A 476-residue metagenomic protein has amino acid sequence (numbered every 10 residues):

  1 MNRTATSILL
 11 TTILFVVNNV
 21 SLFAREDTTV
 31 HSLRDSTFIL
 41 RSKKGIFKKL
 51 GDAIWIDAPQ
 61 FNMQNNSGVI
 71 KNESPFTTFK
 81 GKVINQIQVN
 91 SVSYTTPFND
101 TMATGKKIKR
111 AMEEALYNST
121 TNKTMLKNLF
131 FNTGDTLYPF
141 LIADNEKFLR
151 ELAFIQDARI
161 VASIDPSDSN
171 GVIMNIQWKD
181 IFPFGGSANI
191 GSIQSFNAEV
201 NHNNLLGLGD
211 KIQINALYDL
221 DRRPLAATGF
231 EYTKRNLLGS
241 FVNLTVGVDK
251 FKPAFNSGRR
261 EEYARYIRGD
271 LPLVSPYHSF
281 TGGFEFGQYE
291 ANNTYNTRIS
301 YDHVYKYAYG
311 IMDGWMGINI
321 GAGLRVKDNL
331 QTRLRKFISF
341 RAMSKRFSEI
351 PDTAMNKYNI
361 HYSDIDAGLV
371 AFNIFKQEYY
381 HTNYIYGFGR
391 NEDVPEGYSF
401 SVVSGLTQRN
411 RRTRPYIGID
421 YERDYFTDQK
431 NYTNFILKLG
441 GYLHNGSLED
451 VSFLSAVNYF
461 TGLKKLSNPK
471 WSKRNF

Functional and structural regions predicted by a protein language model:
N2, F23-L448, Y459-F476: Immediate N-terminus of the mature polypeptide
A5: Catalytic-site microenvironment of enzymes that process N-acetyl-hexosamine-containing cell-wall polysaccharides
L9-N18: Bacterial N-terminal signal peptides
S452-L454: Amphipathic hydrophobic-ligand
